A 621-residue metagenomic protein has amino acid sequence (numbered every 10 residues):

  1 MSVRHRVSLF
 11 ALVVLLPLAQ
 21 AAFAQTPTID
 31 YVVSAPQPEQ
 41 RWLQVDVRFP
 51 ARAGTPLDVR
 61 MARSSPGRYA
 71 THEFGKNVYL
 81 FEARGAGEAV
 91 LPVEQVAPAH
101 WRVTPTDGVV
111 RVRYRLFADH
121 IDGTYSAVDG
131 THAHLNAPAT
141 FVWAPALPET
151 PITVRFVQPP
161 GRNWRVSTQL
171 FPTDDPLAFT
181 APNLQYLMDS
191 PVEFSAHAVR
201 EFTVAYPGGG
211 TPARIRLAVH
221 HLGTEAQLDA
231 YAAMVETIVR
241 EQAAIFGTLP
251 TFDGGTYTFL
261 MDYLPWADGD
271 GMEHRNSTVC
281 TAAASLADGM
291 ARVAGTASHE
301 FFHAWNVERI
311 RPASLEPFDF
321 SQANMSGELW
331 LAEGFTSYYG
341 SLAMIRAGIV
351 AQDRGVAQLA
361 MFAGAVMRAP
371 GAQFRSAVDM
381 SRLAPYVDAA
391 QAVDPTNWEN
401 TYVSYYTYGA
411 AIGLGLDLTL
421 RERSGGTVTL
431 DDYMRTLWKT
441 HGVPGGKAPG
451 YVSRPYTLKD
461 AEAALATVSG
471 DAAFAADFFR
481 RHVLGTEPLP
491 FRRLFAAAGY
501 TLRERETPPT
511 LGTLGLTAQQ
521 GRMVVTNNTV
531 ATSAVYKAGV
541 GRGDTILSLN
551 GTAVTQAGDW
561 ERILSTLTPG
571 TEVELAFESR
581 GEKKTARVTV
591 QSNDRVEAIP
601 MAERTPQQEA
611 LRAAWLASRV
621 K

Functional and structural regions predicted by a protein language model:
A35-P36, G67-D129, A144: A surface-exposed beta-strand-loop module
W42-G75, A139-P159, V166: Surface-exposed beta-strand/loop patches in extracellular or lumenal glycoproteins
V45-A51, M61-R63, A99-G130, I152-P160 (+3 more regions): Short, hydrophobic/aromatic-enriched beta-strand segments in well-ordered soluble domains
F74-A83, F117, E149-S167, F171 (+6 more regions): Zn2+-dependent metallopeptidase catalytic core
R113-R200: Extended, low-hydrophobicity, Ser/Thr/Pro/Gly-biased non-transmembrane segments
T203-L329: Juxtacatalytic substrate-recognition/specificity segment
T278, S285, R309-I310, S321-F374: Post-HExxH zinc-binding segment in Zn-dependent metallohydrolases
G340-S341, V350-K621: C-terminal recognition in membrane/secretory proteostasis and scaffolding
